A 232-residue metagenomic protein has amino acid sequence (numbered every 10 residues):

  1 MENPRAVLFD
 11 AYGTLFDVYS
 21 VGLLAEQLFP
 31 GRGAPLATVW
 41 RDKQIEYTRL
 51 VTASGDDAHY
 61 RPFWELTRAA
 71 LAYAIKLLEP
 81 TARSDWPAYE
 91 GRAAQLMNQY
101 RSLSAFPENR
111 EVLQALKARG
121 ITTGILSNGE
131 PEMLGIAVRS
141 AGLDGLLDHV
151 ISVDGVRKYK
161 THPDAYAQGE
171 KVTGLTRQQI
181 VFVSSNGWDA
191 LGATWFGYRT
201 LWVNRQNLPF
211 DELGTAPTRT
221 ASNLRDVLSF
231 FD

Functional and structural regions predicted by a protein language model:
M1-I45: Active-site neighborhood of HAD-like aspartate-dependent phosphohydrolases
M1-V7, Q114, L126, E130-D232: Asp-based, Mg2+/Mn2+-dependent phosphohydrolase catalytic module
V21, L36, R92, L143-L146: Hydrophobic side chains within well-formed alpha-helices
G22, A37, R41, W64 (+2 more regions): An amphipathic alpha-helix signature
F29-G33, L77-A88, A118, G142-L146 (+1 more regions): Short helix-capping segments at alpha-helix termini
A34, Y47-Q95: A metal-dependent, Asp-based hydrolase signature
R61-E65, R83-I125, G135, P163: Short, acidic loop-to-helix structural element flanking the phosphoryl-transfer center in phosphate-processing enzymes
